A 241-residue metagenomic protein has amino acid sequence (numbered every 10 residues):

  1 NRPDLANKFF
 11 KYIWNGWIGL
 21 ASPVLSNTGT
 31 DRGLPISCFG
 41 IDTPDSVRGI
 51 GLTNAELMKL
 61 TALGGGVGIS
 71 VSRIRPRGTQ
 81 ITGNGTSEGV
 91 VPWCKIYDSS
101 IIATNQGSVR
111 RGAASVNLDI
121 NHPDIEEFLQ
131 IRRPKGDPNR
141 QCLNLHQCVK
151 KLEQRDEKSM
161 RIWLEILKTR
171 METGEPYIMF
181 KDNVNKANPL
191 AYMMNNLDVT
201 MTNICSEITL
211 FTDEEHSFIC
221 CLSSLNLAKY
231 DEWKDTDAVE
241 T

Functional and structural regions predicted by a protein language model:
N1-T241: Extended catalytic cores of very large enzyme megasubunits
